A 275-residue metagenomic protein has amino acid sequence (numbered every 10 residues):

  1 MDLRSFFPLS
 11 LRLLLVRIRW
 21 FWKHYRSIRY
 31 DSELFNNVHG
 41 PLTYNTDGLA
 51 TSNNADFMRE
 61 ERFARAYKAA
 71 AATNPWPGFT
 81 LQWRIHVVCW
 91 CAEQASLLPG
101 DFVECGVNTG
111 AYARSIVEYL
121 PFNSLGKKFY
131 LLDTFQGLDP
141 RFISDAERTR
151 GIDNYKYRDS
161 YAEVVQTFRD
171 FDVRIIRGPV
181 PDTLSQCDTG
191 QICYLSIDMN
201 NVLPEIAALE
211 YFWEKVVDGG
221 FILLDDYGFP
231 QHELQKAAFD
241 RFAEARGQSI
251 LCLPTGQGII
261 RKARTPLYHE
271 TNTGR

Functional and structural regions predicted by a protein language model:
M1-A72, A263-T265: Membrane-proximal basic amphipathic "stem/tether" segments
D47-Q82, C89, S96-R275: S-adenosylmethionine/decaboxylated-SAM
